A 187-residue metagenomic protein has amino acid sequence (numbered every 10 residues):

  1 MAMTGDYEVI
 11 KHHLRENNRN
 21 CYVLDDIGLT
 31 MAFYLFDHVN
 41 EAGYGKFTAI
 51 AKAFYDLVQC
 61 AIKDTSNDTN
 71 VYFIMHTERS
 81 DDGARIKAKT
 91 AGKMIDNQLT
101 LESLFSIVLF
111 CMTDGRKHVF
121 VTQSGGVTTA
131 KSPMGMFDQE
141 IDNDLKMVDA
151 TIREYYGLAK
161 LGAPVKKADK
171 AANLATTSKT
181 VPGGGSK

Functional and structural regions predicted by a protein language model:
M1-E16, C21: Nucleotide-state-sensitive switch-loop elements of NTP-binding domains
E8, G45-T48, D56, D138 (+1 more regions): Compositionally biased, intrinsically disordered low-complexity regions enriched in proline and serine
H12, A49-K52, D56, K146 (+1 more regions): Polar/charged alpha-helical tracts
L14, A61-T65, F105: Hydrophobic, Leu/Ile/Phe/Ala-enriched alpha-helical segments that form helix-helix packing faces
C21-Y22, D26-T100: P-loop NTPase motor core
R79-S186: Conserved GTP-binding G-domain of TRAFAC-class P-loop NTPases and closely related GTPase folds
